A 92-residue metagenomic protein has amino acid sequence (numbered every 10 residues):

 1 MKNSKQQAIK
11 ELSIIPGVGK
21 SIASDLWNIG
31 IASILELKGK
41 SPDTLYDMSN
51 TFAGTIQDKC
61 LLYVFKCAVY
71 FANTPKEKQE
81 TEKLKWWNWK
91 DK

Functional and structural regions predicted by a protein language model:
M1-P16, K20-K92: C-terminal extensions
